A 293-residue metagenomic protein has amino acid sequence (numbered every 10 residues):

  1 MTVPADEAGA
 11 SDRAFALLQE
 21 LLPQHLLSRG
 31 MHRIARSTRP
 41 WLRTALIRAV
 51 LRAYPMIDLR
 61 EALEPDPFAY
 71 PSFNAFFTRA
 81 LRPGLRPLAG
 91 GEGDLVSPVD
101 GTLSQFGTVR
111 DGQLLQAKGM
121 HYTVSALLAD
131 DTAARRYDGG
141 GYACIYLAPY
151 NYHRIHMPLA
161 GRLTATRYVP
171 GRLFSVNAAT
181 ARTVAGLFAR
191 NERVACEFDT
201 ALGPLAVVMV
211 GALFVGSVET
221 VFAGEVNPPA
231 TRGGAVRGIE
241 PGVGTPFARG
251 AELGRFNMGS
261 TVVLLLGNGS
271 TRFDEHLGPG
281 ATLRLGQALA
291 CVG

Functional and structural regions predicted by a protein language model:
M1-G293: Contiguous, well-folded functional domains in the mature portion of proteins
